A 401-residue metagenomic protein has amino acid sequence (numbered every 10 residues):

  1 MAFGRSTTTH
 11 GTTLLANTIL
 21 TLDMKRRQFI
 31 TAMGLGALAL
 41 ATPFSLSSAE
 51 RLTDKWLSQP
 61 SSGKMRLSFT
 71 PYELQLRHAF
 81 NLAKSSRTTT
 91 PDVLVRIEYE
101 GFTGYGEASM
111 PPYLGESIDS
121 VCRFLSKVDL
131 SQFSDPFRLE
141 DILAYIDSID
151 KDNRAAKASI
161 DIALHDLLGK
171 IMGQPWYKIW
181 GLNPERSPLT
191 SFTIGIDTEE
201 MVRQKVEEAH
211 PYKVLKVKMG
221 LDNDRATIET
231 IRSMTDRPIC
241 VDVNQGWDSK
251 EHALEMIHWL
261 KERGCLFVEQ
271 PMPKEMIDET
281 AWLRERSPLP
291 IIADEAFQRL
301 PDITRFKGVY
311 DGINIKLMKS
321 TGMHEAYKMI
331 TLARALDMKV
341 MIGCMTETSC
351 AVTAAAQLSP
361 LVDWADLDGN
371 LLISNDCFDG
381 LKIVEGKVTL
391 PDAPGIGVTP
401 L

Functional and structural regions predicted by a protein language model:
M1-K25: N-terminal secretory signal peptides
L15-N17, Q28-E50: N-terminal export signals
L20-D23, F44-N81, E98: C-terminal segment of N-terminal export signals and the immediately downstream linker at the start of the mature
T31, L57-L76, D92, E100 (+1 more regions): Flexible C-terminal active-site loop/helix
S58-F69, E98, T103-I171: Metal- or metallocofactor-binding catalytic centers and their adjacent structured scaffolds across diverse enzyme
V95, G101, I160, G173 (+6 more regions): Conserved, mostly hydrophobic/aromatic
W176-S287: Metal-dependent enolase-superfamily TIM-barrel catalytic cores that perform enediolate-based chemistry
E279, R286, F297-L367: Catalytic alpha/beta core domains of metabolic enzymes, predominantly
